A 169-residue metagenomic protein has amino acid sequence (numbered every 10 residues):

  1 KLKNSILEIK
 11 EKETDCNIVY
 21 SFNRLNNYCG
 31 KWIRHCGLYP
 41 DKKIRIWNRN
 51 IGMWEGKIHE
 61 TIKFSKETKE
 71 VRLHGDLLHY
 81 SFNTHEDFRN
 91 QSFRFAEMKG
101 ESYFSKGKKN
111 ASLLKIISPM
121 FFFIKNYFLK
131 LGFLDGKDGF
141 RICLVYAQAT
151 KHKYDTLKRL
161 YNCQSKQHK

Functional and structural regions predicted by a protein language model:
K1-Q164: Catalytic-site signature of metal-activated, phosphate-bearing donor transferases, centered on the GT-A/GT-A-like
K166-K169: N-proximal low-complexity "stem/linker" segments adjacent to membrane-targeting elements
